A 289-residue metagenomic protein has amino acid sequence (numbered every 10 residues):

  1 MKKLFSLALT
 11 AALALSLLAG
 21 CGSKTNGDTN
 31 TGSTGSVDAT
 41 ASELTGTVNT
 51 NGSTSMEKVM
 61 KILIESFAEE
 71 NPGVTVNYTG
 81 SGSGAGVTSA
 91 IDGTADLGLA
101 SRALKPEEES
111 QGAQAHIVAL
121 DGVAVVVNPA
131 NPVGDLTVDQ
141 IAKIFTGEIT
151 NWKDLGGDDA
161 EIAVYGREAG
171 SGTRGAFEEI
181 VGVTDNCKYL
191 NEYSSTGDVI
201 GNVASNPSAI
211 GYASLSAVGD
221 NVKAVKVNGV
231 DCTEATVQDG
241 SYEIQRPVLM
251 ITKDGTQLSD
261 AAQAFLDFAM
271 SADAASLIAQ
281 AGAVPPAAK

Functional and structural regions predicted by a protein language model:
M1-L9: Positively charged n-region of N-terminal signal peptides that target proteins for export
L4, G22-K289: Exported/periplasmic ABC-transporter solute-binding proteins
A11-L15: Alpha-helical transmembrane segments
S16-G20: C-terminal motif of bacterial Sec signal peptides marking the signal peptidase cleavage site
